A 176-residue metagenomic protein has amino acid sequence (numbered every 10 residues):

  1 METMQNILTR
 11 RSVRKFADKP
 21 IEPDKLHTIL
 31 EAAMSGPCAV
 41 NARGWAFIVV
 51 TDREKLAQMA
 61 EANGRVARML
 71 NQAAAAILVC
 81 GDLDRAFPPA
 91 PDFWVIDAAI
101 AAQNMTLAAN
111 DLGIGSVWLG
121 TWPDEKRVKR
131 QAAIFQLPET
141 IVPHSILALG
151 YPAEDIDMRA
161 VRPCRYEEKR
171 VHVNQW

Functional and structural regions predicted by a protein language model:
M1-A75, G81, N174-W176: N-terminal amphipathic, basic helical "cap/leader" segment at the start of enzyme domains
Q5-V13, P143-W176: C-terminal helix-cap and adjacent tail motif
K25, D52, V128-R130, F135: Short Asp/Glu-rich motifs
A33-M34, I77, F87-Q131, L147: Small-aliphatic-rich amphipathic alpha-helix that forms the alpha element of a beta-alpha
C38-A39, A109-D111, P138-T140: Arginine/glycine-rich "motif VI" loop of SF2 helicases in the C-terminal RecA-like domain
G64-R65, F93-V95, I134, P163-C164: Short, solvent-exposed amphipathic alpha-helical segments in soluble enzyme and RNA/protein-processing domains
A67-A76, A132-M158: A glycine-rich helix N-cap at a beta->alpha junction
L83-D84, P123-E125, Y151-D155: Short Gly/Pro-enriched loop/turn and capping motifs at secondary-structure junctions
